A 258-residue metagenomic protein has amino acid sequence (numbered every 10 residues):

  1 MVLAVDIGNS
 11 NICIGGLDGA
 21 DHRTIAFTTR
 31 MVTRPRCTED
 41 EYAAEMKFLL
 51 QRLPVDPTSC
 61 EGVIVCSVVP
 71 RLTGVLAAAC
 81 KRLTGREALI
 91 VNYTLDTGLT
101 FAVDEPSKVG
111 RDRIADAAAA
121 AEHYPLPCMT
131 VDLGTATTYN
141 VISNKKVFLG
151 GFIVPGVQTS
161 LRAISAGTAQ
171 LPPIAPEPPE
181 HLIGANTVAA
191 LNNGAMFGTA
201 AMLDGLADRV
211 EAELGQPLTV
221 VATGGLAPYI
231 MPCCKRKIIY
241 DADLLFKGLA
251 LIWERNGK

Functional and structural regions predicted by a protein language model:
V2-A4, T33, S160-K258: ATP-binding/phosphotransfer module of carbohydrate and carboxylate kinases, centering on a glycine-rich
V2-D6, I64, C128-D132, V221: Short glycine-aspartate micro-motif
V2-F48, L53, K145-P173, E177-H181: Short glycine-rich, Thr/Ser-proximal phosphate-binding strand/loop in the N-terminal lobe of ATP-dependent enzymes
S10, V69-R71, T135-T137, P228: Gly/Ser/Thr-rich loops at beta-strand to alpha-helix junctions that form or flank small-molecule/cofactor-binding
M46-G62, L206-L218: Phosphate/pyrophosphate-binding loops at sites that engage ATP/ADP/AMP, CoA/4′-phosphopantetheine, polyphosphate
P57-V68, E87-L89, G215-G225: Short glycine-rich phosphate-binding loop at a beta-alpha junction
P70-V75, A79: N-terminal/domain-start alpha-helical segments
A78, R86-I90, L95-G167, M196-R209 (+1 more regions): Phosphate-binding/catalytic loop of phosphoryl-transfer enzymes
